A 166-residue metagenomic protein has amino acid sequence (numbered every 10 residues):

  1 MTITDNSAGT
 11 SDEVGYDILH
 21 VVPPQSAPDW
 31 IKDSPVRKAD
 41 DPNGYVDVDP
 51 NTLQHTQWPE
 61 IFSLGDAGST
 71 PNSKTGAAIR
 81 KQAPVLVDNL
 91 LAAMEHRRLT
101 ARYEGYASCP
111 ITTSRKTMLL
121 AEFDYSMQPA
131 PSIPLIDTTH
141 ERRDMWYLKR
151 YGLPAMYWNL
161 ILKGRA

Functional and structural regions predicted by a protein language model:
M1-E13: Conserved beta-strand-loop-beta-strand element in the redox core of flavoprotein oxidoreductases
Y16-K81, L91-A92: FAD-site-proximal beta/loop scaffold in flavoenzymes
D29-I31, A107-T112: Central beta-strand plus flanking loop segment that forms part of the substrate or channel wall within the catalytic
G44-F62, T113-I133: FAD-binding beta-loop-beta segment adjacent to the flavin cofactor pocket
W58, G105-Y106: A structure-centric signal for secondary-structure junctions around beta-strands
T75-V85, T117-E122: Short, electropositive alpha-helical surface patch
I79-G105, I111: Internal hydrophobic alpha-helix adjacent to the cofactor/substrate pocket in enzyme cavities
L120-A166: C-terminal auxiliary extensions adjacent to catalytic cores
